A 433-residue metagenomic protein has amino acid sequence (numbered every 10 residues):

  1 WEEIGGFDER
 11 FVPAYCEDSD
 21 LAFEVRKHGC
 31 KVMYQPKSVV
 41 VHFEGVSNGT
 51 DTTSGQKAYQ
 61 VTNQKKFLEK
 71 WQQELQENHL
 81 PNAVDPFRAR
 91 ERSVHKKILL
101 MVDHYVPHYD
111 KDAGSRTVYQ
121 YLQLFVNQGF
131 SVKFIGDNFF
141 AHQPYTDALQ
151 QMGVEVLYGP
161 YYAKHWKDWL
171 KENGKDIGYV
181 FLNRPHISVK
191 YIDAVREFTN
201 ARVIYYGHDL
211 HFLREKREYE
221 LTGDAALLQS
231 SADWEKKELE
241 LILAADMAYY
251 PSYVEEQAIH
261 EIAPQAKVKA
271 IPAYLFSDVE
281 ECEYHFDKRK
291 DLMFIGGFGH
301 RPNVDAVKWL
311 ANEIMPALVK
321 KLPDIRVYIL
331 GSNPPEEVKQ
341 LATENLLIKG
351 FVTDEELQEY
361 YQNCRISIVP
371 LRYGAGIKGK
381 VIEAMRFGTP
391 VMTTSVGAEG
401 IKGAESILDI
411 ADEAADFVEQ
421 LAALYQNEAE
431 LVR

Functional and structural regions predicted by a protein language model:
E2-G5, R10-V41: A short, conserved alpha-helix in the catalytic core of glycosyltransferases
K27, K31-V32, G49-I98: C-terminal, non-catalytic tails of nucleotide-sugar-dependent glycosyltransferases
H108, A201, Y205-A232, Q257 (+2 more regions): Acceptor-binding helix/loop patch of EC 2.4 sugar-transfer enzymes, predominantly nucleotide-sugar-dependent
D110, G114-Y119, Q123, F134 (+4 more regions): Conserved catalytic-core segment of nucleotide-activated headgroup transferases in glycan assembly
D176-G178, D246, Q362-G376, F387-T389: Acidic donor-binding loop of glycosyltransferase active sites
K380-A384, P390-T394: Short hydrophobic beta-strand element within catalytic cores of glycosyltransferases and related nucleotide-activated
E399-A422: Change "using UDP/GDP/dTDP sugars" to "using nucleotide sugars
A423-R433: Conserved donor-nucleotide binding/catalytic region of nucleotide-linked donor-dependent transferases
